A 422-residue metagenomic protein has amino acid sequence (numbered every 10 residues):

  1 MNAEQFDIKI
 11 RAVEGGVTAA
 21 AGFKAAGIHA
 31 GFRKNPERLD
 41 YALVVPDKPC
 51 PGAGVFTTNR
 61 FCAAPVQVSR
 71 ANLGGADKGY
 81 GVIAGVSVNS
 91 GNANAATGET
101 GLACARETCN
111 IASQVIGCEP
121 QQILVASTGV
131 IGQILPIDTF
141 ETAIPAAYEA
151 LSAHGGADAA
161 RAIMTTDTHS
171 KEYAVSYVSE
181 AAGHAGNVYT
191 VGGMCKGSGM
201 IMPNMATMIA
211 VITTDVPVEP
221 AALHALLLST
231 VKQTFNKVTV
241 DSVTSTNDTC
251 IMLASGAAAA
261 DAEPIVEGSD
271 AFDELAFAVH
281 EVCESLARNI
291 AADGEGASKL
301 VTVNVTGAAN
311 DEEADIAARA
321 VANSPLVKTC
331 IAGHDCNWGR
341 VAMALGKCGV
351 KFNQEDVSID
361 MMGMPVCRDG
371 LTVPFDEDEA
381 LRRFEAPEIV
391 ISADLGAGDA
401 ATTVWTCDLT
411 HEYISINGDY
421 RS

Functional and structural regions predicted by a protein language model:
N2-E107, S113-S422: A structural signal for small-residue-enriched, beta-sheet-centric alpha/beta enzyme cores and oligomeric scaffold folds
